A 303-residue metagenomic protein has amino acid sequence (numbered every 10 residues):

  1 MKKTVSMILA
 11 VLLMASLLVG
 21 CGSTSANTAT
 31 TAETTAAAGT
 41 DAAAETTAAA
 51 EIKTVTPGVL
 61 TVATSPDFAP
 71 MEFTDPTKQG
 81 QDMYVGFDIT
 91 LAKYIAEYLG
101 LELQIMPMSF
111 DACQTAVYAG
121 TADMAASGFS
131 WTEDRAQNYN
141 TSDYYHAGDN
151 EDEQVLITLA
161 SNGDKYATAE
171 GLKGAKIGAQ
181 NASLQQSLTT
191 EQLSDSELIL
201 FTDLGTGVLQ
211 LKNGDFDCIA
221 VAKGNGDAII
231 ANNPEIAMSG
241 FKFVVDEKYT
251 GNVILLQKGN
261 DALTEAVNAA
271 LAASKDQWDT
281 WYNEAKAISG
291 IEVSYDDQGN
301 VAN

Functional and structural regions predicted by a protein language model:
S16-G20: C-terminal motif of bacterial Sec signal peptides marking the signal peptidase cleavage site
A26-M83, G163-K165, A169-K176, G299-N303: Immediate post-signal peptide segment of exported/extracytoplasmic ligand-binding proteins
A50-F129: Extracytoplasmic small-molecule ligand-binding "clamshell" domains of the periplasmic binding protein/Venus flytrap
A50-I52, L184-F201, A237-F243, N268-N303: Ligand-binding clefts/hinges and TM-proximal coupling segments of bilobed small-molecule sensing domains
P66, A147-A160, A231-L271, G290-N303: Periplasmic-binding protein-like
F87, Q104-A116, D164, I199-N213: Short helix-initiation/N-cap motifs at beta->coil->alpha
E102-G171, F243-V245: Acidic, polar ligand-binding/catalytic clefts
A112, G128-N138, L188-E191, G205 (+3 more regions): A ligand-binding cleft/hinge motif common to bilobed small-molecule-binding domains
